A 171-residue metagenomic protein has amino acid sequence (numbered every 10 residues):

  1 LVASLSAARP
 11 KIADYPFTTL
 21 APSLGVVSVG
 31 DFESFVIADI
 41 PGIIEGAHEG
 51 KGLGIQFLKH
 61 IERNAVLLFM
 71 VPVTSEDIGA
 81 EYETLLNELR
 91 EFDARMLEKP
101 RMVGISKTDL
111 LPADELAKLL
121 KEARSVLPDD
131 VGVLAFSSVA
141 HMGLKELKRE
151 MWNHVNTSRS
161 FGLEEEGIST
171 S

Functional and structural regions predicted by a protein language model:
L1-K51, I55-V66, V71, K148-R149 (+1 more regions): Conserved G1/Walker A P-loop phosphate-binding module
E76, A80-E83, N87-S171: C-terminal-of-GTPase-core extension/linker across diverse P-loop GTPases
